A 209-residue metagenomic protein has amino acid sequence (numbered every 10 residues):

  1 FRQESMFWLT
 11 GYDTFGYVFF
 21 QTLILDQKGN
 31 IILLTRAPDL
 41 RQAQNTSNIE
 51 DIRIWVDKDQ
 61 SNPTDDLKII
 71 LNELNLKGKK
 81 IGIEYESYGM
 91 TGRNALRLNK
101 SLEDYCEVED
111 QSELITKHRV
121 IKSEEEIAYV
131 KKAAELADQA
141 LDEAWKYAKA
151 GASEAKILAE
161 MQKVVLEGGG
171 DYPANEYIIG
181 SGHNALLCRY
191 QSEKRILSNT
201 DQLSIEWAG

Functional and structural regions predicted by a protein language model:
F1-I69, E135-Q139, E193: N-terminal accessory/capping or targeting/presequence segment of soluble
F1-Q3, K28, A37-P38, E86 (+3 more regions): Anionic group-transfer/hydrolysis microenvironments
M6-G16, L102, Q111-K117, I121 (+1 more regions): Short catalytic-site patches enriched in acidic/histidine residues that coordinate or position cofactors/metals
L23, V130, T200: Residue-level signal for inorganic ion chemistry
L33, I52, V108, I178-I179: Generic preference for hydrophobic
D59-P173: Flexible, acidic/His-enriched mid-domain "rim/lid" segments that flank
